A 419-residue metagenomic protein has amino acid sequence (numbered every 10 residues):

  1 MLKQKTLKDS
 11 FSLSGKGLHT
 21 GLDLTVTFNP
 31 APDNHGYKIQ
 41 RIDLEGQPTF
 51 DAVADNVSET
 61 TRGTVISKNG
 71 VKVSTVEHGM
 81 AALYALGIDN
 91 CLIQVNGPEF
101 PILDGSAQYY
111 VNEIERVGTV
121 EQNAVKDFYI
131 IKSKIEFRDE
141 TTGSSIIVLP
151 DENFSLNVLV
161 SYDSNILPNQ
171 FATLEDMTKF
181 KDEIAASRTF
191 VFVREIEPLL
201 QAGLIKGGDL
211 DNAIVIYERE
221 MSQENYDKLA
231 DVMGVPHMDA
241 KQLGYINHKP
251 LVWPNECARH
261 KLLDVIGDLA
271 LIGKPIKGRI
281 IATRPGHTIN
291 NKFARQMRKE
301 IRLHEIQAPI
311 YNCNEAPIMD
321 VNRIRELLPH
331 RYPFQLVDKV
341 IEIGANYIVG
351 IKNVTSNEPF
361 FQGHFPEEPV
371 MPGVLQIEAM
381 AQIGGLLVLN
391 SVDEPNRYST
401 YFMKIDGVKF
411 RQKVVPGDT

Functional and structural regions predicted by a protein language model:
M1-D89, Q94-Y311: C-terminal regulatory domains involved in ligand/effector binding and gene-expression control
L22, R62, D89, F154 (+3 more regions): A generic structural signal for short beta-strands and their flanking turns/coil linkers
M80-G87, V374, E378, K413: Short, charge-rich binding segments
N90, R279, D338-K339, G407: Extracellular/lumenal ectodomain signal focusing on beta-strand-rich modules and carbohydrate-recognition contexts
R259-I272, V340, V370-P395: Active-site helix/loop of acyl-thioester processing domains in fatty-acid/polyketide metabolism, spanning hotdog-fold
G273-I280, N312-I318, G384-T419: Hydrophobic beta-strand-centered segment that forms part of the acyl-chain substrate-binding groove
L303-V370, R397-S399, R411, V415: Non-catalytic linker/capping segments at the edges of enzyme domains
